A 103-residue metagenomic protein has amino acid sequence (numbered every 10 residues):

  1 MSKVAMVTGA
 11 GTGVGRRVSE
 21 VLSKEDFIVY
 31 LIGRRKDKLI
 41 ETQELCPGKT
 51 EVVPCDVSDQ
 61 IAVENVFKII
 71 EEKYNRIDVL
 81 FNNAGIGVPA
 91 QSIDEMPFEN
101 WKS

Functional and structural regions predicted by a protein language model:
V4-V7, L80-F81: Conserved hydrophobic beta-strands of the Rossmann-like cofactor-binding core in SDR/related NAD(P)H-dependent
G11-G13: Conserved glycine-rich cofactor-binding loop
E25-I40: Conserved glycine-rich Rossmann-like NAD(P)H-binding loop of the short-chain dehydrogenase/reductase
L39, V63-I70: A conserved hydrophobic alpha-helix of the Rossmann-fold in NAD(P)-dependent oxidoreductases
K49, I69-N82: A glycine-rich helix->loop->beta "capping" turn within Rossmann-like NAD(P)(H)-dependent oxidoreductase domains
C55-N65, F98: The beta1-alpha1 cofactor-binding region of Rossmann-like NAD(H)/NADP(H)-dependent oxidoreductases
A84-P89: Conserved NAD(P)H cofactor-binding loop of Rossmann-fold oxidoreductase domains
Q91-I93, N100-K102: Substrate-binding pocket helix/loop in short-chain dehydrogenase/reductase
